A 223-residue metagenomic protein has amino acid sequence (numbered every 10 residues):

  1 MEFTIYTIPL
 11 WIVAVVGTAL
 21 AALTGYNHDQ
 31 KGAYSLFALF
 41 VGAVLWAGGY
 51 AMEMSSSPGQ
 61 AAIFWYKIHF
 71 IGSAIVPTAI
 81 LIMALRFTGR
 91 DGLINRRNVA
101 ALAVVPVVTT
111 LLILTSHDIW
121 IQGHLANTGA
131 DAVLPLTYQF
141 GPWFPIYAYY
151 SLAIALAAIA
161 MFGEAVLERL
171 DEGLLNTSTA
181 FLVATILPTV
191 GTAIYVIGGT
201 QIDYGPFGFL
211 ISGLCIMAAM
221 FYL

Functional and structural regions predicted by a protein language model:
E2-G17, H28-H124, G141-L156, Y204-G213: Individual alpha-helical transmembrane segments in multi-pass integral membrane proteins
F3, F37-A38, Y50-A51, E164-L223: Interfacial "cap-and-anchor" motif at the non-cytosolic start of specific transmembrane alpha-helices
T18-L23, A79-R86, S151-D171, I216-Y222: Alpha-helical transmembrane segments in multipass membrane proteins, preferentially the mid-helix core
A22-Y26, T110-T115, T192-T200: Hydrophobic alpha-helical transmembrane segments
T24-N27, G129, Y138-F140: Generic low-complexity, intrinsically disordered sequence content enriched in small uncharged/hydrophobic residues
G123-T137: Membrane-interfacial helical/loop segments at transmembrane boundaries in membrane proteins
